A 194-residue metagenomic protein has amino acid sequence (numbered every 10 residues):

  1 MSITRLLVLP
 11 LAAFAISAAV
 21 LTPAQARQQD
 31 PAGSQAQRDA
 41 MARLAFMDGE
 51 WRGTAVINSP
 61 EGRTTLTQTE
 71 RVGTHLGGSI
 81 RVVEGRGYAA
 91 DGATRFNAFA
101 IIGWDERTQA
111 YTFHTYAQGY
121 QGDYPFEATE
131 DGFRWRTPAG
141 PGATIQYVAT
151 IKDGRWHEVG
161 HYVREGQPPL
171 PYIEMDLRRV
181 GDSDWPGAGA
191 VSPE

Functional and structural regions predicted by a protein language model:
M1-R5: Positively charged n-region of N-terminal signal peptides that target proteins for export
V8-A19: Bacterial N-terminal signal peptides
L21-P23: N-terminal signal peptide c-region/cleavage motif recognized by signal peptidases
Q25-E194: Hydrophobic small-molecule pocket/channel-lining residues, especially in calycin-type beta-barrels
